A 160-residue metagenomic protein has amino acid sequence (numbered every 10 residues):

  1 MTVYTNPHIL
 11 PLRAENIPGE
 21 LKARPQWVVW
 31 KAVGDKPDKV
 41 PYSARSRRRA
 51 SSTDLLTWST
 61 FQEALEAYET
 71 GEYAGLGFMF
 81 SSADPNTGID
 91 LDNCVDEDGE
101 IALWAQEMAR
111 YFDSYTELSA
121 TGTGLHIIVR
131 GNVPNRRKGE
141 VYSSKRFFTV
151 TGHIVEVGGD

Functional and structural regions predicted by a protein language model:
M1-D160: Conserved phosphate/metal-binding and DNA-contacting active-site motifs used in DNA phosphodiester-bond processing
